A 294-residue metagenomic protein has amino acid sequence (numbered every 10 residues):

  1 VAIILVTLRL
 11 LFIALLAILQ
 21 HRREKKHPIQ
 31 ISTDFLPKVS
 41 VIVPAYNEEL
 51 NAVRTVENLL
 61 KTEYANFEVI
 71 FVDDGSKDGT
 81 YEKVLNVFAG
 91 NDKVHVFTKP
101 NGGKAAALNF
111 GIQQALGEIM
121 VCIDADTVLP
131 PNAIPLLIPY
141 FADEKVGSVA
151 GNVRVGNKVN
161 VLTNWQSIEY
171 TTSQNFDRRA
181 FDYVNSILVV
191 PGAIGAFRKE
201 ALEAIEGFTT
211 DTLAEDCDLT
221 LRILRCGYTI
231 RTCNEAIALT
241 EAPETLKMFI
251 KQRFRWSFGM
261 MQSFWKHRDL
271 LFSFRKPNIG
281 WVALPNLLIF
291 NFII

Functional and structural regions predicted by a protein language model:
V1-T33: N-terminal membrane-anchoring/stem segments of glycan-assembly enzymes
L19-I31, V184, E244-I294: Basic/Trp-rich segment in TM-proximal cytosolic loops or flexible interdomain/linker regions
P37-S40, E68, E203, D218: Cell-envelope/extracellular polymer assembly enzymes that use nucleotide-activated donors
V53-R54, D78-V87, N132: Acidic helix N-cap motif at the loop->helix transition within catalytic regions of sugar-transfer enzymes
E57-N66: Short, acidic, metal-binding catalytic loop of nucleotide-sugar glycosyltransferases
A65, D73-E82, N101-G102: A conserved acidic beta->alpha catalytic loop
F88-D92, F97-P100, A105-N109, G117-E118 (+2 more regions): Long helical/loop segments within the catalytic core of UDP-sugar-dependent glycosyltransferases, especially the large
